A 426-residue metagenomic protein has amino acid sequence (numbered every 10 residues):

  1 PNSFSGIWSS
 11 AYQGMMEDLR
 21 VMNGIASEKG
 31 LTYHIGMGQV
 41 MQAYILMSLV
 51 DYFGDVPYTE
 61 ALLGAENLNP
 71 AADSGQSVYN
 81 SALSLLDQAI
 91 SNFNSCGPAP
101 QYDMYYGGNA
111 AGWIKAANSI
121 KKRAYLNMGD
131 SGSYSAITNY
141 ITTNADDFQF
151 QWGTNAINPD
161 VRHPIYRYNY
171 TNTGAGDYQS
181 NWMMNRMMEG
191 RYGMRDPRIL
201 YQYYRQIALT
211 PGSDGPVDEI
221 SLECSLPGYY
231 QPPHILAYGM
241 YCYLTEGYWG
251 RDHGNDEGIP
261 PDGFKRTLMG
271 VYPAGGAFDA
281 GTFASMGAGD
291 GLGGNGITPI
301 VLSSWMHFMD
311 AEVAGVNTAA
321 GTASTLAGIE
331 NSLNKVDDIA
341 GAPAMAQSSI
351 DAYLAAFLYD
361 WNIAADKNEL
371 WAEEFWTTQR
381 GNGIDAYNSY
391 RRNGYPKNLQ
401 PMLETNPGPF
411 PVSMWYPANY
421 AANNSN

Functional and structural regions predicted by a protein language model:
P1-M41, I45-N331, K335, A364-D366: Structured, solvent-exposed acidic/aromatic patches
S304-H307, V313-G315, T322, L326-N426: C-terminal functional modules
